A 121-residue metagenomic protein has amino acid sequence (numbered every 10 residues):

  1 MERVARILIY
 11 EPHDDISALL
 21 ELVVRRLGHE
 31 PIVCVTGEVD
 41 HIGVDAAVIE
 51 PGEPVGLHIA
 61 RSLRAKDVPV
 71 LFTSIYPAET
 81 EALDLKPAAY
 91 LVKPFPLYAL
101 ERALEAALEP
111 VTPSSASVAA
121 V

Functional and structural regions predicted by a protein language model:
E2-R6: Phosphate-coordination loops involved in phosphoryl transfer and adenosine-cofactor binding
H13-V33: Two-component/phosphorelay signaling modules centered on CheY-like receiver
S17, G37, H41-K66, I75-P77: Conserved phosphotransfer microenvironments
L27, K66, L85-K86: Short, structured coil segments at secondary-structure junctions
H58, I75-L91, R102: Alpha4 helix (beta4-alpha4-beta5 surface) of REC/receiver domains from two-component response regulators
D67-L71, A89: Proline-centered loop/turn at the N-terminus of a beta-strand
F95-A107: C-terminal output helix
E105-V121: The C-terminal output helix
